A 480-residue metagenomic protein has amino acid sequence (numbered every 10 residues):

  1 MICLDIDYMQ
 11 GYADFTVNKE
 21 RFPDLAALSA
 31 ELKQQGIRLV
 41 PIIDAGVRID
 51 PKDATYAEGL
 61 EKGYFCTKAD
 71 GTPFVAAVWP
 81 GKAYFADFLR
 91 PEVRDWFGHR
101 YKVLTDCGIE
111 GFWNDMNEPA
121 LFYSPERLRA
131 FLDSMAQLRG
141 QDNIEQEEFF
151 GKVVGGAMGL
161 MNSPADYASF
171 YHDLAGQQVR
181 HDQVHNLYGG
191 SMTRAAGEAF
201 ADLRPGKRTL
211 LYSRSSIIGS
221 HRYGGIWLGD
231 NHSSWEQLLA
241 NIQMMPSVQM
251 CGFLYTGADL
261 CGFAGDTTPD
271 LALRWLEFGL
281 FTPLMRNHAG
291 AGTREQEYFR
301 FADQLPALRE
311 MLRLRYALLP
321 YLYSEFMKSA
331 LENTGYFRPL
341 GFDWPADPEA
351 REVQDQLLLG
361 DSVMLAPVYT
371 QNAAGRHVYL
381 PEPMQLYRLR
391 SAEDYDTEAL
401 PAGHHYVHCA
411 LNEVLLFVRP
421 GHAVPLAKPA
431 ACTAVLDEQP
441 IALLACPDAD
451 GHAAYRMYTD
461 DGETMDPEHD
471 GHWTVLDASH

Functional and structural regions predicted by a protein language model:
M1-N412: Catalytic-domain carbohydrate-binding cleft regions of carbohydrate-active enzymes
F200, E413-H480: Accessory, solvent-exposed terminal regions and/or long lumenal/extracellular loops of proteins
